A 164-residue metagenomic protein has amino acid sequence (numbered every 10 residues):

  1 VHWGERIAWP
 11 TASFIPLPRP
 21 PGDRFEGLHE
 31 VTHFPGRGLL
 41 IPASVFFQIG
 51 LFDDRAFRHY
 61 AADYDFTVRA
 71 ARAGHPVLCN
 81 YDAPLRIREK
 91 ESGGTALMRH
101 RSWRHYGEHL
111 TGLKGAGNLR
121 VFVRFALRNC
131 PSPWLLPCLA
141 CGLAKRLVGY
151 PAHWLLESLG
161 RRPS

Functional and structural regions predicted by a protein language model:
V1, P20-G27, V45, V68 (+2 more regions): Low-complexity, flexible helical/coil segments
V1-I49: Acidic/His-rich active-site region of diverse nucleotide-sugar glycosyltransferases
F14, R37, R88-A96, C130-L135: A broadly tuned preference for mixed-charge, low-complexity surface segments
G27, V31-T32, D53, E108-G112 (+1 more regions): Residues at structural and domain junctions
H33, G38-G50, A56-A83: A short, conserved alpha-helix in the catalytic core of glycosyltransferases
Y64, R88-E89, A144: Short secondary-structure boundary/hinge segments and terminal tails
P76-W103: Active-site donor/metal-binding and catalytic loop motifs of nucleotide-sugar-dependent glycosylation enzymes
L97-S164: Non-catalytic, C-terminal membrane-associated alpha-helical segments of glycosyltransferases
